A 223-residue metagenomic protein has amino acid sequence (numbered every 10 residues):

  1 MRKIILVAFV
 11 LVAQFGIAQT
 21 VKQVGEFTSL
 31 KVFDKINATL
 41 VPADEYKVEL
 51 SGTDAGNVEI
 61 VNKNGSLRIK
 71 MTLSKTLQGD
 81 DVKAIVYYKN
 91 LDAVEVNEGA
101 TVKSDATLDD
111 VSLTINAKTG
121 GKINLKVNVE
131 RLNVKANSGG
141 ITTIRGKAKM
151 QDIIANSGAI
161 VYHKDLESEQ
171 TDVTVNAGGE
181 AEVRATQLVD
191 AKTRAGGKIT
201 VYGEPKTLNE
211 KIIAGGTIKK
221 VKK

Functional and structural regions predicted by a protein language model:
M1-K223: Intrinsically disordered, low-complexity terminal regions
